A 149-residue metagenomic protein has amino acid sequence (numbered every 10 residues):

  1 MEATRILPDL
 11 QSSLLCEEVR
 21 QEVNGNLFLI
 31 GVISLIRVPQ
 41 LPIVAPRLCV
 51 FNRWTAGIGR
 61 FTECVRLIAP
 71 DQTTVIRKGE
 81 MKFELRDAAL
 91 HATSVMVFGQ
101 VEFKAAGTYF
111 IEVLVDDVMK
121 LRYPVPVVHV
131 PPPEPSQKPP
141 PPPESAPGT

Functional and structural regions predicted by a protein language model:
E2-A106, F110-T149: Contiguous segments within soluble domain cores/interaction surfaces
